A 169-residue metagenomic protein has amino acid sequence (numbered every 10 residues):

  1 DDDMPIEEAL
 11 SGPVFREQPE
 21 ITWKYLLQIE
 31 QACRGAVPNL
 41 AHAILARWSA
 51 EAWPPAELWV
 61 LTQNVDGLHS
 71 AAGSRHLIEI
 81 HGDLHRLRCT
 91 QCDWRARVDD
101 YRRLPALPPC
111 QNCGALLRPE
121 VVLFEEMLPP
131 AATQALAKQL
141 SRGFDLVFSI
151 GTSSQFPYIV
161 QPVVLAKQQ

Functional and structural regions predicted by a protein language model:
D1-Q169: Conserved catalytic core of sirtuin-type NAD+-dependent deacylases
